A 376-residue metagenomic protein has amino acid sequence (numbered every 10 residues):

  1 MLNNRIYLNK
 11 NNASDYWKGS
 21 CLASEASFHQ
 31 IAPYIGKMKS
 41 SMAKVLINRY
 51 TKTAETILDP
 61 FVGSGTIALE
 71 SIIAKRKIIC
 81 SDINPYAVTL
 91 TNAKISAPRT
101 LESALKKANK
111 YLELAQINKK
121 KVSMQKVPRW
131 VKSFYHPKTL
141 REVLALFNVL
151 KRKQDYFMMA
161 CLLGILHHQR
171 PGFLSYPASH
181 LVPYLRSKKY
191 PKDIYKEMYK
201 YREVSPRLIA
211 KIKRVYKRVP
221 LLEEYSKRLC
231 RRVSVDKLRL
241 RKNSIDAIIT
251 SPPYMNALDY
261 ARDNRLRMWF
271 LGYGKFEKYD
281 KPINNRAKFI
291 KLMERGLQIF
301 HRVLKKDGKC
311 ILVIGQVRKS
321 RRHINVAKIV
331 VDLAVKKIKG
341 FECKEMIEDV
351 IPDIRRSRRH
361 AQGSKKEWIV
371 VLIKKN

Functional and structural regions predicted by a protein language model:
M1-K52: S-adenosyl-L-methionine
H29-Y34, K126-K138, K281-K291, L312-K328: Acceptor-substrate binding/catalytic loop of class I
A43, E55-A74, I78-P85, T91 (+4 more regions): Conserved proline-anchored active-site loop of SAM-dependent methyltransferases that bridges a beta-strand
Y86-Q154, G272-D280: Conserved phosphoryl-transfer catalytic core
V131, P253-L292, R318: Mobile active-site "lid"/loop adjacent to the S-adenosyl-L-methionine
L140-I249, M255: SAM-dependent nucleic-acid methyltransferase catalytic core
I290-K306: A short glycine-rich, Lys/Arg-flanked "PGG" loop and its adjoining helix->strand segment in the class I
R318, I324-A327, V331, I338-N376: Class I S-adenosyl-L-methionine
